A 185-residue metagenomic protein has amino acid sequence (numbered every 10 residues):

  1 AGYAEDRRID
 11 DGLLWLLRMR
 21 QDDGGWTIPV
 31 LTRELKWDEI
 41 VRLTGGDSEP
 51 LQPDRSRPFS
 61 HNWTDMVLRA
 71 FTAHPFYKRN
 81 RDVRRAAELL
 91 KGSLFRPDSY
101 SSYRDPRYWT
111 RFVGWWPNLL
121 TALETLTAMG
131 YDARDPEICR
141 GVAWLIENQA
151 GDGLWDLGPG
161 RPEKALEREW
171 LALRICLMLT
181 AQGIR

Functional and structural regions predicted by a protein language model:
A1-D11, D22-R85, L94-R140, L157-R185: An alpha-helical repeat/solenoid feature that recognizes helix-turn-helix modules
L16-L17, A86, L90-K91, L145: Buried hydrophobic core positions in alpha-solenoid tandem helical repeats
R20, L94, I146-A150: Short alpha-helix boundary/capping elements
R140-W155: Short glycine/proline-rich, acidic loop/turn segments that cap or connect secondary-structure elements
